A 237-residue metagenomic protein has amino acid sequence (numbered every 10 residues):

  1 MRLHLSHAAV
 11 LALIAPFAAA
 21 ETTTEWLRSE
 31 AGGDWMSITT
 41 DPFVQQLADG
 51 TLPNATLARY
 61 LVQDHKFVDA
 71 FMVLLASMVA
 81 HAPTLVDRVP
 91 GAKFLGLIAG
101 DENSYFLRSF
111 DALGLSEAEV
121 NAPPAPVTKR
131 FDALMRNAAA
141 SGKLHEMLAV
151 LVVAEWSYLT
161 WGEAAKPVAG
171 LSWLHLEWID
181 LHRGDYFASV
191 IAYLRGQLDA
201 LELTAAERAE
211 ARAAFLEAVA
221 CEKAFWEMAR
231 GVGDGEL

Functional and structural regions predicted by a protein language model:
H4-A19: Cleavable N-terminal signal peptides of Sec/SRP-targeted secreted and luminal proteins
T22-S37, F43, R59, L85-V86 (+2 more regions): A structure-centric feature marking long, well-folded core domains of fungal metabolic enzymes and membrane transporters
R28-L52, F71, Y193-A200: Short alpha-helical hairpin
G32-S37, T51-H81, L148-L159, W226: Alpha-helical bundle segments that constitute or directly flank the non-heme di-iron/ferroxidase center
V62, V86-S189, A220: Active-site-proximal alpha-helical scaffolds that flank and shape metal-associated catalytic sites
A82-D87, A205-A209: Structural helix-adjacent loops and short alpha-helical linkers that scaffold large soluble proteins
F187-F215: Long amphipathic all-alpha helical oligomerization modules
A213-L237: A cross-kingdom marker for long, charged
